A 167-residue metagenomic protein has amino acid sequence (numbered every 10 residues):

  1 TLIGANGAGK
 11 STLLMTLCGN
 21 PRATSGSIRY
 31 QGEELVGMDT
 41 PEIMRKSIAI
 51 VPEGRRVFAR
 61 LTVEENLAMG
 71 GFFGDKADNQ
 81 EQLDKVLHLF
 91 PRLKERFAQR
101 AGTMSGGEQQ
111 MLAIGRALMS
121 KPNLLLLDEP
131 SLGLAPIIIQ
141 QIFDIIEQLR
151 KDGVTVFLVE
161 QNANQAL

Functional and structural regions predicted by a protein language model:
T1-L167: Glycine-rich phosphate-binding loops of nucleotide-dependent enzymes
